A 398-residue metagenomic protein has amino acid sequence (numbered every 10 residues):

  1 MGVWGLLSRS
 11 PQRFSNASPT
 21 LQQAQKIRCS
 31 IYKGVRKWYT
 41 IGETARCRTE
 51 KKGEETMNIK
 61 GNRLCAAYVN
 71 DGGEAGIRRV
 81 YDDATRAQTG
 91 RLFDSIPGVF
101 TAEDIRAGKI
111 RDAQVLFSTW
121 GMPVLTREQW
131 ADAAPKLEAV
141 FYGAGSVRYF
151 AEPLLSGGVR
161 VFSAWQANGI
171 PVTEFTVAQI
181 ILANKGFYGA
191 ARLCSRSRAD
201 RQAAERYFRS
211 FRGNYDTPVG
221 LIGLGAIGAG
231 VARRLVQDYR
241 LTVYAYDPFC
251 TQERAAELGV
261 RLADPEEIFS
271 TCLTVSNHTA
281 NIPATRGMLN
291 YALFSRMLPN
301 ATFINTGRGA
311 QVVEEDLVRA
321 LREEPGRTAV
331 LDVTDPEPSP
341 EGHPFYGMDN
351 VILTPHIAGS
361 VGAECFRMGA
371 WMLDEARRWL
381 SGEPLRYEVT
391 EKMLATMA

Functional and structural regions predicted by a protein language model:
M1-I31, R46, G53: Short, low-complexity intrinsically disordered segments enriched in small and basic residues
K37-Y39, E43, C47-V115, M397-A398: N-terminal glycine-/charge-rich "phosphate-binding" loop or analogous flexible N-terminal tail
Q114-R196, F211-R212: Phosphate/diphosphate ligand-binding glycine-rich loop within oxidoreductases
V124, C250-P344: Rossmann-like adenosine-cofactor binding region
V161-F162, P299-A398: Rossmann-like dinucleotide-binding domain for NAD(H)/NADP(H)
T173-R192, Q237-L241, A370-R378, E383: Oxidoreductase and adenylate-handling cofactor-binding alpha/beta cores
A191-G230: Glycine-rich NAD(P)-binding loop of Rossmann-like domains
D238-A256: NAD(P)-binding Rossmann-fold cofactor-contacting core
